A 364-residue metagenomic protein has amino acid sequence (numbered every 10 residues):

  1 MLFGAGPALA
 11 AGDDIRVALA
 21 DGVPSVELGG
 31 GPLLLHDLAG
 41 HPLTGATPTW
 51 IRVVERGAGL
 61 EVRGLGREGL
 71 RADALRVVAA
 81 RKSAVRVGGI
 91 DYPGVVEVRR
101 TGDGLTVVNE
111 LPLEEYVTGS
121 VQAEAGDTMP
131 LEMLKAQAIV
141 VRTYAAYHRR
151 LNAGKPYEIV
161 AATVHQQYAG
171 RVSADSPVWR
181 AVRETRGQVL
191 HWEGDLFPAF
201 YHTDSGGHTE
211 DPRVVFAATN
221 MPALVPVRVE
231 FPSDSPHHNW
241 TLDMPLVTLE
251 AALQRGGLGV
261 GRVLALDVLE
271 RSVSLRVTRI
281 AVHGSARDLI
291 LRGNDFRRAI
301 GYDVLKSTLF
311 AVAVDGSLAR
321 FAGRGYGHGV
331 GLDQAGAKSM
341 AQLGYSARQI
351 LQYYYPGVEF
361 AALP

Functional and structural regions predicted by a protein language model:
M1-P364: Conserved, single-site charged/polar hotspot
